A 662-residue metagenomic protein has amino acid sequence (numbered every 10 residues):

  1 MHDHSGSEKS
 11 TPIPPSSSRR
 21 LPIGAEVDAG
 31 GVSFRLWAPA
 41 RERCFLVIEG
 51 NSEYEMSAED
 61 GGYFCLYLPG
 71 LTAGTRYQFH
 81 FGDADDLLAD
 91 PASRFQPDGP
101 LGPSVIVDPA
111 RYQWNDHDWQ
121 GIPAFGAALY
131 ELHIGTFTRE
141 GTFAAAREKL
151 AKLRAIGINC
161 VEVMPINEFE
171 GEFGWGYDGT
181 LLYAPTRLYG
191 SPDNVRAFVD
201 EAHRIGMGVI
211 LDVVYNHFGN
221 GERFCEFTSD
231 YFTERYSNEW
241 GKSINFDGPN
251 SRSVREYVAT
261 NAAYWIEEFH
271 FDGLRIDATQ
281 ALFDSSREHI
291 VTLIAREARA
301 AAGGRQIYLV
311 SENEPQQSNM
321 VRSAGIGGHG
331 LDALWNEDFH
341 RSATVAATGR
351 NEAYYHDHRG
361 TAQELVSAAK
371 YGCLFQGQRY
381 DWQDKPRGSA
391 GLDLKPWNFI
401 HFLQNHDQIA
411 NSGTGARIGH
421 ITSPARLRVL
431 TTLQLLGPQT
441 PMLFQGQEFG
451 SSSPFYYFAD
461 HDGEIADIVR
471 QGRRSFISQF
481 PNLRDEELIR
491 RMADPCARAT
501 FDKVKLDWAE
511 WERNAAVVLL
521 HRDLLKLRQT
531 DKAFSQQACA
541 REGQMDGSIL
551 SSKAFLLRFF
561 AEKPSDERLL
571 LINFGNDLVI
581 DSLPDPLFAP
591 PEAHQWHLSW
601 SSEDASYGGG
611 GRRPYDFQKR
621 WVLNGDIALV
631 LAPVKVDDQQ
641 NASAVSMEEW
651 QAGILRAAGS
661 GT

Functional and structural regions predicted by a protein language model:
M1-Y130, R139, R147-A155, N159 (+5 more regions): Carbohydrate-interacting/catalytic domains
G70, H133-T138, N167, T186 (+9 more regions): Short, flexible loop/turn elements at secondary-structure junctions
P97, H117-A124, H133-Y308, N319-M320 (+2 more regions): Substrate-binding/active-site clefts of carbohydrate-active enzymes
P109-G121, G157, I166, S389-F402: Conserved oxyanion/phosphate-binding beta-strand-loop segments in alpha/beta enzyme cores
T138, F169-E172, H217-G221, L282-S285 (+6 more regions): Short catalytic/ligand-binding loop motif for oxyanion handling, primarily in non-cytosolic enzymes, centered on
P165, T186, V213, G248 (+7 more regions): Active-site proximal loops enriched in glycine and acidic residues that flank catalytic Cys/His/Asp and coordinate
V291, A295-D485, A561-K563, L570-N576: Conserved alpha/beta catalytic core and glycan-binding cleft of carbohydrate-active enzymes
